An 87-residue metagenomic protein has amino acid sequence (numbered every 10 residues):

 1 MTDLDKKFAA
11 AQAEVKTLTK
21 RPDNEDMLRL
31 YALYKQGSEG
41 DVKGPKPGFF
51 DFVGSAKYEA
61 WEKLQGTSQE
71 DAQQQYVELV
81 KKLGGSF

Functional and structural regions predicted by a protein language model:
M1-F87: A charge-rich, low-complexity, intrinsically flexible signal that marks solvent-exposed coils, linkers, repeats
